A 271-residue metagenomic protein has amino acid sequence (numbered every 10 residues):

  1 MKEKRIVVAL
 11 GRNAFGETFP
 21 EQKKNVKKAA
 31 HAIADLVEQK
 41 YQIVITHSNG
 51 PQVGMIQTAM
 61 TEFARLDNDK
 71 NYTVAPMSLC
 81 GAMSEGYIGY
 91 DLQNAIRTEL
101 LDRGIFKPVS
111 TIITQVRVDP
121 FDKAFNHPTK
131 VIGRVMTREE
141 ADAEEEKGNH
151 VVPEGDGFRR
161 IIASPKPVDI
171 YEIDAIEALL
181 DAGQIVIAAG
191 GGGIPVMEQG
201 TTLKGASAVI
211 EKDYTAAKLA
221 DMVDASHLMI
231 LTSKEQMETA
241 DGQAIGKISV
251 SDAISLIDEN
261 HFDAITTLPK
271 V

Functional and structural regions predicted by a protein language model:
M1-T46, M55-D67, P76, A178-G183: N-terminal glycine-/serine-/threonine-rich phosphate-binding loop
V7-A9, Q42-M55, P108-I113, V186-A189 (+1 more regions): Short beta-strand segments at enzyme active-site cores
A9-F15, P153-R159, D252-I257: Gly-rich Lys/Arg/Thr-decorated short loops/hinges at beta-loop-alpha junctions or inter-strand turns that position
A14-G16, G50-G54, V118-F121, I194-V196 (+1 more regions): Short, active-site-adjacent cap segments at secondary-structure transitions
K24-H31, P76-L100, S164-L180, V186-M222 (+2 more regions): Polyanion-binding loop/helix "lid" in catalytic or ligand-binding cores
T61-A64, P128-K130, G205, A244-S249: Short, hinge-like loop/turn segments at secondary-structure boundaries
F63-V186: Ligand-binding beta-strand-loop-alpha-helix segment within the catalytic cores of soluble metabolic enzymes
A225-Q243: Acidic, metal-binding active-site segment of PIN/NYN-like and related structure-specific nucleases
